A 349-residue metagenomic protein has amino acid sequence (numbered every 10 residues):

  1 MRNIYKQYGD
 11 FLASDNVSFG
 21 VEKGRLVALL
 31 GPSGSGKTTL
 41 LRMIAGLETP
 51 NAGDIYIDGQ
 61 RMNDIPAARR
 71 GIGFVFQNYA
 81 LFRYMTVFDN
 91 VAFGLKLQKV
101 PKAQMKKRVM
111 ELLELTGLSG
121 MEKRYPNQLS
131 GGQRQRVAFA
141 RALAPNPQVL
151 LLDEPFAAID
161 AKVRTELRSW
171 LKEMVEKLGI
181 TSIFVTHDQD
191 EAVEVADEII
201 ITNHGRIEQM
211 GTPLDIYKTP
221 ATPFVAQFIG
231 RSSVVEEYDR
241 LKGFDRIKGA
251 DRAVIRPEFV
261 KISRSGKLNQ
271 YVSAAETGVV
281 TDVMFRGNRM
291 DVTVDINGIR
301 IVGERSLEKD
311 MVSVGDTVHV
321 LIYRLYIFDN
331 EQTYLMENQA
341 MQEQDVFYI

Functional and structural regions predicted by a protein language model:
L26, A67-Q77, L81-A221: ABC ATPase nucleotide-binding domains
L30-P32: The feature captures the beta-strand-to-loop junction immediately N-terminal to the Walker
A45: Helix-to-loop junction immediately C-terminal to a conserved catalytic motif
G53-R61: Conserved ABC transporter NBD signature motif
S233, Y238-V283, K309-I349: Glycine/charge-rich catalytic "coupling/switch" loops of P-loop NTPases
